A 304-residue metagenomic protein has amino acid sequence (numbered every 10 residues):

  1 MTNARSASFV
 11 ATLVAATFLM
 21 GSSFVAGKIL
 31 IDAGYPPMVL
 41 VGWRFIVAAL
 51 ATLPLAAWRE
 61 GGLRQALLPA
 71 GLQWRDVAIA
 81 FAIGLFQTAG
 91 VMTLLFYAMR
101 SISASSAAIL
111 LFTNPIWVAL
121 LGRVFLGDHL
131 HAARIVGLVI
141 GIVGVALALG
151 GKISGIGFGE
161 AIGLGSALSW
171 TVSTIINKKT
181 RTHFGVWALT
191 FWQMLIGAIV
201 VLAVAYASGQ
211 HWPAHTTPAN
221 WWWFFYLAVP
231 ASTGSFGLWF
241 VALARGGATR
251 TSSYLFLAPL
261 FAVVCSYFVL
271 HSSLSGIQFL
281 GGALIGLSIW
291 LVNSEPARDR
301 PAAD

Functional and structural regions predicted by a protein language model:
M1-W43, A48, Y97, K152-K179 (+2 more regions): Glycine-/small-residue-enriched transmembrane alpha-helix faces in small-molecule transporters and effluxers
R5-V10, A33-G42, A70-V77, G150-S169 (+2 more regions): Juxtamembrane helix-entry segments on the extracytoplasmic side of multipass membrane proteins
L19, S23-F24, L53-L111, L147 (+1 more regions): Specific transmembrane alpha-helical segments of multi-pass solute transporters/efflux pumps, especially DMT/EamA
G21, V25, L53, G84-A89 (+8 more regions): Hydrophobic/small/kink-forming positions within alpha-helical transmembrane segments of polytopic membrane proteins
L30, L40, R44, A98 (+8 more regions): Hydrophobic/aromatic residues within transmembrane alpha-helices of multi-pass small-molecule transporters
W43, T88, M92, S106-T113 (+2 more regions): Helix-helix packing/entry segments at the starts of transmembrane helices
T52, L121, L130-G150, A167 (+4 more regions): Hydrophobic transmembrane alpha-helices of multi-pass small-molecule transport proteins
D76-A82, L130-G141, E160-G163, F184-M194: Cytoplasmic-side transmembrane-helix entry/capping segments in multi-pass membrane proteins
